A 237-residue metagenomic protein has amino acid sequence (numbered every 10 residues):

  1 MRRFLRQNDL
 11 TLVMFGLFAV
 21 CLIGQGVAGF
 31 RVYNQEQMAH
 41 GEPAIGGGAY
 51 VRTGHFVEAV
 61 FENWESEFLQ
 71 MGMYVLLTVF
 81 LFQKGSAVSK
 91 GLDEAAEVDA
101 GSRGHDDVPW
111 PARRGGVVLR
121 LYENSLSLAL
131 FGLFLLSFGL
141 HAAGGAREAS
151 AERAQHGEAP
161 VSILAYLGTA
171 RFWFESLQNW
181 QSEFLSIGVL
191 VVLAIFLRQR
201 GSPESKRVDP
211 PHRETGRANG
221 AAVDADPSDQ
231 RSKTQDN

Functional and structural regions predicted by a protein language model:
M1-A19, G116-F134: Alpha-helical transmembrane segments and their helix-start/interface "positive-inside/aromatic belt" motifs in integral
M1-R2, P43-A44, S86-V117, G201-N237: Extramembrane terminal tails and long inter-domain/linker segments of multi-pass membrane proteins
R2-L5, D9, G47, V51-G54 (+4 more regions): Hydrophobic alpha-helical segments with strong N-terminal bias
R6-V13, L17, Q37, E58-E65: N-terminal first transmembrane alpha-helix
F18-Y33, F138-A142: Alpha-helical transmembrane segments of multi-pass membrane proteins
L22, A49-Y50, G54-F82, A87 (+3 more regions): A structural feature that tracks compact, well-ordered secondary-structure segments with a strong bias toward
V27-I45, G145-E158: Interfacial/capping segments of alpha-helical transmembrane domains
R31-Y33, L185, R231, Q235: Intrinsically disordered, low-complexity serine/threonine-rich segments
